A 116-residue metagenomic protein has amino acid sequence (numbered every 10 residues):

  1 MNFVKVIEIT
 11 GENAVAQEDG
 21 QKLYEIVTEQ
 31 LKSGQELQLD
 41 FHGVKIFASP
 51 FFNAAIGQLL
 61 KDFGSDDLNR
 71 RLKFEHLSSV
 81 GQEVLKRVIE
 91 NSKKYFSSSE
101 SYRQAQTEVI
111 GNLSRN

Functional and structural regions predicted by a protein language model:
M1-Q38, K45, Q58-N116: STAS-like cytosolic regulatory interaction modules
D19, F51-F52: Residues at alpha-helix caps and immediate loop-helix transition turns in enzyme cores, especially N- and C-cap
G43-F51: Acidic, metal-coordinating catalytic cores used for nucleic-acid/nucleotide bond scission and strand-transfer chemistry
A54-I56: Short Gly/Thr/Asp-enriched flexible loops that form oxyanion-binding sites at enzyme active sites
